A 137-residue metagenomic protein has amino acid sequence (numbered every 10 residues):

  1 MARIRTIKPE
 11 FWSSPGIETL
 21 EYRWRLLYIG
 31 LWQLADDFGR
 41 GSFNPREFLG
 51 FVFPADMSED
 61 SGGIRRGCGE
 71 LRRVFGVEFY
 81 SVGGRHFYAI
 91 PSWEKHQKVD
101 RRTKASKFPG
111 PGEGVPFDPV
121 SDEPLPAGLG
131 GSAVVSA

Functional and structural regions predicted by a protein language model:
M1-T19, M57-A137: Winged-helix/helix-turn-helix nucleic-acid-interaction surface
E10-S42: Short alpha-helical segments that sit at the start of domains
W24-L27, P45, I64, F87: Short runs of predominantly hydrophobic/aromatic residues within well-ordered alpha helices that form helix-helix
G30, G50-F51, E70: Residue-level signal for well-ordered alpha-helical scaffold segments within enzymatic catalytic domains
Q33, F53, K95: Residue-level marker of positions within ordered structural domains that often coincide with functionally constrained
L34-F38, A55, L71: Generic recognition of well-structured, leucine-rich alpha-helical segments and adjacent helix-turn regions within
G41-G50, Y88: A short glycine/small-residue-enriched secondary-structure motif
E47-E59: Short helix-coil junctions and helix-kink-helix linkers
